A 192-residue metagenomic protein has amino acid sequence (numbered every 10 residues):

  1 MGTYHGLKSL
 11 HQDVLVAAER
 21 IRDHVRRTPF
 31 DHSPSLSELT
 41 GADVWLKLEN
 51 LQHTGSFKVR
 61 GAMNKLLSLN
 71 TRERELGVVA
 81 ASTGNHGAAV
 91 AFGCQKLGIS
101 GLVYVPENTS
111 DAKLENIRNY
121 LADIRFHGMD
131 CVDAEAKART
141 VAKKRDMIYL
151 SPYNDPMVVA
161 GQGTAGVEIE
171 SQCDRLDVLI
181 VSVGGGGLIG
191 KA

Functional and structural regions predicted by a protein language model:
M1-A192: PLP-dependent amino-acid enzyme catalytic core
